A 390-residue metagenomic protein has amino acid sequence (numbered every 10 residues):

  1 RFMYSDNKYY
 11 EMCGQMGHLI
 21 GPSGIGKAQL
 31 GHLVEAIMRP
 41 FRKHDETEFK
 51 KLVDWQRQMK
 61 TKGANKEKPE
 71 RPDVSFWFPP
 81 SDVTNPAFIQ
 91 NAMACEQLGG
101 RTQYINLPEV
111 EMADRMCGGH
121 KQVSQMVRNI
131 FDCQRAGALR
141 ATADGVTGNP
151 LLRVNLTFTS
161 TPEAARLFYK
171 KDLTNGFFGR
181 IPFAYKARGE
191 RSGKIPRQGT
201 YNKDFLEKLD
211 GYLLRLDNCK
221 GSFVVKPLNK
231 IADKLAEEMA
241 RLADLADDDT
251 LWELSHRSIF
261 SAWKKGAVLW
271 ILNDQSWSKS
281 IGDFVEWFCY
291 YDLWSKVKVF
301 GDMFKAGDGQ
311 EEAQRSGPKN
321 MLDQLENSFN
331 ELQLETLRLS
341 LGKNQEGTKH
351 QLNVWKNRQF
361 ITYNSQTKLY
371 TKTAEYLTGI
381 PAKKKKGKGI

Functional and structural regions predicted by a protein language model:
R1-I390: Phosphate-handling catalytic cores of nucleic-acid transaction enzymes
